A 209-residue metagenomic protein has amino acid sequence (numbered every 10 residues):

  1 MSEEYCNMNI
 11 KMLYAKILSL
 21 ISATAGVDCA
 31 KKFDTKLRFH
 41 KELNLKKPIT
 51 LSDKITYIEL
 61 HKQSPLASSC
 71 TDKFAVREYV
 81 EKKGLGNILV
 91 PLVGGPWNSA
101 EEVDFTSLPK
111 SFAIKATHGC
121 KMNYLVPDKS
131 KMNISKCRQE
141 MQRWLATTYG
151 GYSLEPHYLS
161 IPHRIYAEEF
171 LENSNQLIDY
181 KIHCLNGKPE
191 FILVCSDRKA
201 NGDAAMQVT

Functional and structural regions predicted by a protein language model:
M1-K62: Membrane-proximal basic amphipathic "stem/tether" segments
E3, N7, L66-K73, I134-R138 (+1 more regions): Generic detection of long, well-ordered alpha-helical segments
I10-L13, I17, W97, E101-M132 (+1 more regions): Internal hydrophobic scaffold segments of catalytic domains
A30, Q63, A100, E168-L171: Intrinsically disordered, low-complexity segments enriched in polar/charged residues with Gly/Pro, especially when
K47-K131, E140-P156, R164: A conserved helix-loop-beta module that forms one wall/lid of the active-site cleft in ATP-utilizing catalytic domains
L108, I134-T209: Phosphate-binding site of ATP-dependent enzymes
